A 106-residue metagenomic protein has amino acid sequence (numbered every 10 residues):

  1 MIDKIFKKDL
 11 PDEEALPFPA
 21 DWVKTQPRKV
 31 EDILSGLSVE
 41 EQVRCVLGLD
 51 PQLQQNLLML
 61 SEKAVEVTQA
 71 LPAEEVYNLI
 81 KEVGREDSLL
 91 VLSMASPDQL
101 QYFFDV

Functional and structural regions predicted by a protein language model:
M1-V106: General marker for long, soluble alpha-helical cores
